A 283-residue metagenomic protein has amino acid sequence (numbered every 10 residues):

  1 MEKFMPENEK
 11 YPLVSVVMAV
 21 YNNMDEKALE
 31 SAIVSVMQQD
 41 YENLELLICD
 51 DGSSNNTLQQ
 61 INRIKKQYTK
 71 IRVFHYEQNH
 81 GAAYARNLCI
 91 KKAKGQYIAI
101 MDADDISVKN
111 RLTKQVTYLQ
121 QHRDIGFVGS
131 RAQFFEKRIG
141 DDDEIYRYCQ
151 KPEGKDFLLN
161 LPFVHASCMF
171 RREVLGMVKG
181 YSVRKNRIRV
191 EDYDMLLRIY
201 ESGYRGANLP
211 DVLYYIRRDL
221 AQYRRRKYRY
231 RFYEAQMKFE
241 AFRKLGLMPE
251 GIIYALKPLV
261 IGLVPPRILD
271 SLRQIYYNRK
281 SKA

Functional and structural regions predicted by a protein language model:
Y11-S15, M37-I48, N56, Y68-R72: Short loop->beta transition adjacent to catalytic acidic/histidine clusters or analogous donor-positioning motifs
V16-A19, Y148-R229: Conserved nucleotide-sugar donor-binding catalytic segment
N23-Q38: Short, well-formed alpha-helical segments that are part of the catalytic scaffolds of diverse glycosyltransferases
K27, N55-R63, I106, N110: Acidic helix N-cap motif at the loop->helix transition within catalytic regions of sugar-transfer enzymes
D50-Q59, Q78, D102: A conserved acidic beta->alpha catalytic loop
Y76-A93, K114: Glycine-rich, basic loop-to-helix element that forms the pyrophosphate-binding segment of sugar-nucleotide handling
I98: Short aromatic/hydrophobic "clamp" motif used to bind/position activated sugar donors
N110-D142: Conserved donor NDP-sugar-binding/catalytic core segment of glycosyltransferases
